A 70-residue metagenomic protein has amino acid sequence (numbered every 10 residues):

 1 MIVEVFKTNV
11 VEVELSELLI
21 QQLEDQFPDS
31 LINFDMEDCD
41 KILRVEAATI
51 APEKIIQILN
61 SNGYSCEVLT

Functional and structural regions predicted by a protein language model:
M1-V11: Short glycine-/aliphatic-rich beta-strand segments at the starts of folded cytosolic domains
V10-Q26: Short amphipathic alpha-helix segments
L19-L23, I55-G63: Short amphipathic alpha-helices in soluble, non-transmembrane regions that often serve as interface/regulatory elements
P28-L31: Gly/Ser-centered flexible loop/linker motifs
N33-F34, G63-T70: Conserved short beta-strand edge segments in small beta-sheet-based binding/regulatory domains
M36-D40: Short Gly/Ser/Thr- and Asp/Glu-enriched loop/turn motifs at secondary-structure junctions
K41-V45: A generic structural motif
A47-P52: Helix N-cap motif at beta-to-alpha junctions
